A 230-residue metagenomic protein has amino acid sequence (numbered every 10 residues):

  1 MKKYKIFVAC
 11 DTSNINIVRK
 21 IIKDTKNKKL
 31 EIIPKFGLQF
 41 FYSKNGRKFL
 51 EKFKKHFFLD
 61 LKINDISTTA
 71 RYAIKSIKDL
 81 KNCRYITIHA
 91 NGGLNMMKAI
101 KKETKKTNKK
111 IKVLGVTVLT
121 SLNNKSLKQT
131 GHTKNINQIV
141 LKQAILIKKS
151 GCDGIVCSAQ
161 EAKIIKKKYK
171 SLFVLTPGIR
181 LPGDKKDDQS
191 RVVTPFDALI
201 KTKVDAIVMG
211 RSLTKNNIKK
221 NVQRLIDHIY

Functional and structural regions predicted by a protein language model:
K2-K3, T69-G154, S158-A162, K166 (+2 more regions): Conserved anion-binding
Y4-C10, I32-F36, F57-L61, R84-I88 (+4 more regions): Hydrophobic faces of well-ordered beta-strands that scaffold small-molecule active sites in alpha/beta enzyme cores
C10-F53, L61, S67-A70, A159 (+1 more regions): Conserved alpha/beta-domain cores
T12-N14, L38-Y42, I63-D65, A90-L94 (+4 more regions): Active-site-proximal loop/turn and secondary-structure-junction residues that shape catalytic pockets, frequently
R19-K23, R47-L50, I74, L94-K101 (+4 more regions): Generic structural signal for well-ordered alpha-helices, preferentially at hydrophobic/aromatic core positions
I22-K29, R47-K54, S76-L80, K101-N108 (+2 more regions): Acidic (Asp/Glu)-rich catalytic clusters
F36, F40, K44, C157-A206: A C-terminal functional module that forms or caps the active site or interfaces directly with catalytic machinery
R84-G93, L181, R191-N221: Glycine-rich phosphate-binding active-site loops on the catalytic face of alpha/beta enzymes
